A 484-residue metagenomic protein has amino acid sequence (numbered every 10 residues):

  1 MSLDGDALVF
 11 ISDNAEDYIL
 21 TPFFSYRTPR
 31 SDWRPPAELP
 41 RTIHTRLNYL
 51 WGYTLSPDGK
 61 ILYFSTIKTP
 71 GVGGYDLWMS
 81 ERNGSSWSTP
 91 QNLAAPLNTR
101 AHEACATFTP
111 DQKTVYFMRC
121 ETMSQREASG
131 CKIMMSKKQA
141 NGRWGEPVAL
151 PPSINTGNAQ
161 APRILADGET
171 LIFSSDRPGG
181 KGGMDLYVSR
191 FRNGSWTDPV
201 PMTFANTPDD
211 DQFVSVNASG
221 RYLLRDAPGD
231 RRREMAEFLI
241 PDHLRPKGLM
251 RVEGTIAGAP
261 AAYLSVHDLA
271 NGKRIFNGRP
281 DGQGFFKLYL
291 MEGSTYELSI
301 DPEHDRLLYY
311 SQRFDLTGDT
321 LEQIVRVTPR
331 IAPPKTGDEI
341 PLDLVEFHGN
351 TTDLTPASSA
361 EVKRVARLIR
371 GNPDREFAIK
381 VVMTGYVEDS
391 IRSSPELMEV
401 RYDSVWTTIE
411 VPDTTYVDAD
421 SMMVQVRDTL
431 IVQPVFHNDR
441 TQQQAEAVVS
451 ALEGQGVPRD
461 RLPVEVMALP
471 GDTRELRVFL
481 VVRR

Functional and structural regions predicted by a protein language model:
M1-T255, A259: Short, conserved micro-motifs composed of acidic
L165, P246-L249, T320-E339: Conserved "repeat-terminator" motif of extracellular CCP/Sushi domains
G183, A257-G272, A357: Short, ordered, surface-exposed loop/turn motifs in non-cytosolic proteins
G254, P280-L288, V325: Glycine-centered loop-to-beta-strand initiation motif
L269-F285: Short, acidic Ser/Thr/Gly-rich low-complexity loop/linker segments typical of extracellular and cell-surface proteins
S294-D305: A short, solvent-exposed beta-strand micro-motif common in secreted/extracellular proteins
E303-R330: Structured interaction patches on ligand/partner-binding surfaces of diverse proteins
I340-N350, V362-Q442, L462-E475, L480-R483: Short, surface-exposed beta-strand segments enriched in small/polar/acidic residues
